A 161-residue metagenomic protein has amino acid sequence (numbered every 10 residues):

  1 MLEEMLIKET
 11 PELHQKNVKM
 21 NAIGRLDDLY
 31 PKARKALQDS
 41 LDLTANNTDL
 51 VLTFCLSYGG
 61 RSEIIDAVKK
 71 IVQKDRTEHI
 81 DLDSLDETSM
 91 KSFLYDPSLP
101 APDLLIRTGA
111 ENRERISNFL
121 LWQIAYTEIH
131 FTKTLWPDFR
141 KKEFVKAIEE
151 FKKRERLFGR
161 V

Functional and structural regions predicted by a protein language model:
M1-V161: Flexible, compositionally biased loop and terminal segments
